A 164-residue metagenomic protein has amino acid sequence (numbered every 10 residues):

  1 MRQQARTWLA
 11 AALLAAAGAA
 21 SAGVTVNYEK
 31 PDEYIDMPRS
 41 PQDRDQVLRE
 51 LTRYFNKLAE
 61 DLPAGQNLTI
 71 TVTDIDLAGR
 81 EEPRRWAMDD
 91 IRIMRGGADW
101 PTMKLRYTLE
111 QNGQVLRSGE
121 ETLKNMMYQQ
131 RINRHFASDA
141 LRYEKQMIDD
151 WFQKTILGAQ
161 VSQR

Functional and structural regions predicted by a protein language model:
M1-L9: Bacterial N-terminal signal peptides that target proteins for export
A16-S21: N-terminal signal peptide c-region/cleavage motif recognized by signal peptidases
G23-N27, E81, D89-R95, D139 (+2 more regions): N-terminal, polar/charged subdomain of small-to-medium soluble alpha/beta proteins
Y28-D74: N-terminal segment of the mature soluble domain
Y34, P41, S118-D150: Short secondary-structure boundary motifs at beta->alpha junctions and helix caps
R39-Q42, W151-G158: Intrinsically disordered, low-complexity terminal tails and linkers in eukaryotic proteins, enriched in charged/polar
E60-L68, T108-S118: A short, structured loop/turn motif at beta-sheet edges
V72-E110: Surface-exposed short loop/turn segments
